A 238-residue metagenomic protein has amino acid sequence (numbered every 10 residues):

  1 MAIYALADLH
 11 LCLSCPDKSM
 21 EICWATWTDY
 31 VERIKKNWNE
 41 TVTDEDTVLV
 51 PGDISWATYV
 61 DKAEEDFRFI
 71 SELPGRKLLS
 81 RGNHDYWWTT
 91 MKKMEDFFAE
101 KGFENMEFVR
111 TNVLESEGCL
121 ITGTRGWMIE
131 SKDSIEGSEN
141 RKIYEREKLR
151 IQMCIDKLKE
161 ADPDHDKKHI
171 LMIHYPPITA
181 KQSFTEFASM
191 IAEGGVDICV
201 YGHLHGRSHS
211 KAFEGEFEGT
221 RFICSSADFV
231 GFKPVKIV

Functional and structural regions predicted by a protein language model:
A2, C15-S116, S183-V196, E218-T220 (+1 more regions): Core catalytic region of metal-dependent phosphoesterases/phosphodiesterases, especially metallo-beta-lactamase-like
A2-D8: Short, hydrophobic/glycine-enriched beta-strand segments
D8, G52-D53, G82-N83, H174 (+1 more regions): Active-site glycine-centered loops adjacent to acidic/histidine catalytic or metal-binding residues that shape
L9-S14, W88-Q182: Conserved catalytic scaffold of divalent metal-dependent phosphoesterases
A57-T58, I178-K181, S208: Short, solvent-exposed loop/turn segments at secondary-structure junctions
S80-G82, T124, M172, G202 (+1 more regions): Generic beta-sheet signal
V196-A212, F229, K233: Short, flexible loop segments at boundaries between secondary-structure elements
T220-V238: Short, basic/aromatic-enriched C-terminal tail that caps enzymatic domains
